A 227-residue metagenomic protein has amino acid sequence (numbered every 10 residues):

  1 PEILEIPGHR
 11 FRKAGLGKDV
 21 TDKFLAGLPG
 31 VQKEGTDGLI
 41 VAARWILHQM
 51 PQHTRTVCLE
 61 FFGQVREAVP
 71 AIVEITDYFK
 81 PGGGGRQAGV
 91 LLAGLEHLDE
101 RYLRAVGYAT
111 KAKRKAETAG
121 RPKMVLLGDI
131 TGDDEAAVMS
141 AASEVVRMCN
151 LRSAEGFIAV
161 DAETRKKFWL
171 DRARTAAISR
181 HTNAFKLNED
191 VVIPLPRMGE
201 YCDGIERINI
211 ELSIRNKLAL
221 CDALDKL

Functional and structural regions predicted by a protein language model:
P1-D77: FAD-binding subdomain of flavoenzyme oxidoreductases
P1-K18, G83-Q87, G107-T118: Low-complexity, polar-biased intrinsically disordered regions enriched in Pro/Ser/Thr/Gly
F11, F24, F61-F62, Y78-F79 (+4 more regions): Phenylalanine-focused residue identity feature
A26-P29, R44-L47, P81-G83, L92 (+1 more regions): Generic recognition of flexible, low-complexity loop/linker segments
V31-E34, I46-L47, Q64-G85, T131-D133 (+2 more regions): Change "in soluble alpha/beta enzymes" to "in soluble alpha/beta proteins
A88-L227: Conserved glycine-rich FAD pyrophosphate-binding loop
